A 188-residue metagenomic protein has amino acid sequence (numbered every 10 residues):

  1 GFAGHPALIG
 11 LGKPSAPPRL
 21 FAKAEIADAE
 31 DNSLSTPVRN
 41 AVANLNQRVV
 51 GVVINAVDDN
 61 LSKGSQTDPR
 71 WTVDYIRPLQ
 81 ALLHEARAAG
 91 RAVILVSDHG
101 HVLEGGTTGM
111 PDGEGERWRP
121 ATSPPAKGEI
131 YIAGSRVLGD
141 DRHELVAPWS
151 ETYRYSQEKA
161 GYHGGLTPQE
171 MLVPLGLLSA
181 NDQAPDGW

Functional and structural regions predicted by a protein language model:
G1-W188: Feature captures the catalytic ectodomains and active-site-proximal regions of enzymes that hydrolyze or transfer
